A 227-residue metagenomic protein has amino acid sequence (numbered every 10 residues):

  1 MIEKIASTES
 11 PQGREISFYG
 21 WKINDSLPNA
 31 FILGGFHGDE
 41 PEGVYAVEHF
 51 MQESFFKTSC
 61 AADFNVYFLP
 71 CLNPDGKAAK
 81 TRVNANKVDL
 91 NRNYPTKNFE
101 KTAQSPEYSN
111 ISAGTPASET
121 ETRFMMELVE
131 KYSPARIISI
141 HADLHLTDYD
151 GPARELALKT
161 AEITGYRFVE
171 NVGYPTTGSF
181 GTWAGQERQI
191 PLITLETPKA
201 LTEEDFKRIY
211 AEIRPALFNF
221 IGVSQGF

Functional and structural regions predicted by a protein language model:
M1-S7, Y166-G173: Short secondary-structure junctions
M1-Y19: Short glycine- and acidic-rich boundary segments immediately preceding or forming the N-terminal edge of structured
K4, F18, F68, I137 (+1 more regions): Conserved beta-strand scaffold positions in the cores of enzyme catalytic domains, especially in NTP/NDP-utilizing
S17-L27: Short beta-strand-to-loop junctions in surface cap/lid or active-site-entrance loops
L27-N29, P41-V172: Active-site/substrate-binding loop(s) of hydrolase catalytic cores
F31-G34: Short hydrophobic beta-strand that contains or immediately precedes a catalytic carboxylate
Y149, T177-F227: Active-site-adjacent mobile loop/cap segments within catalytic or ligand-binding domains
